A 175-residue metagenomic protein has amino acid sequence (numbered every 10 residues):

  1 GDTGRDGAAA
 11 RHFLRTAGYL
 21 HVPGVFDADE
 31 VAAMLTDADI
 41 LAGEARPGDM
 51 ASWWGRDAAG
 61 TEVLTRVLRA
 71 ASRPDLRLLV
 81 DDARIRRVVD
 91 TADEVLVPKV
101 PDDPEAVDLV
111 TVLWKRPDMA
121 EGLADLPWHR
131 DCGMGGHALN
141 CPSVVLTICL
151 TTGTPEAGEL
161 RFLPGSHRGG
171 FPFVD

Functional and structural regions predicted by a protein language model:
G1-T16, P23-W128, M134: Non-heme Fe(II)-dependent double-stranded beta-helix
L20, L126, V144, L160-R161: A broad, low-specificity signal marking well-ordered, structured residues that form hydrophobic/aromatic
F26, H137-L139, P172: Short, function-defining helix-loop hinge/capping sites that tune catalysis or transport
S72, D108-V110, P142, L146 (+1 more regions): Residues that flank catalytic or metal-binding motifs in active/ligand-binding sites
T111-W114, W128-C132, I148-T152, F162-P164: Short, structured patches in soluble enzyme cores that scaffold and shape functional sites
G133-P155: Short, conserved beta-strand element in jelly-roll/cupin
G153-D175: Double-stranded beta-helix
